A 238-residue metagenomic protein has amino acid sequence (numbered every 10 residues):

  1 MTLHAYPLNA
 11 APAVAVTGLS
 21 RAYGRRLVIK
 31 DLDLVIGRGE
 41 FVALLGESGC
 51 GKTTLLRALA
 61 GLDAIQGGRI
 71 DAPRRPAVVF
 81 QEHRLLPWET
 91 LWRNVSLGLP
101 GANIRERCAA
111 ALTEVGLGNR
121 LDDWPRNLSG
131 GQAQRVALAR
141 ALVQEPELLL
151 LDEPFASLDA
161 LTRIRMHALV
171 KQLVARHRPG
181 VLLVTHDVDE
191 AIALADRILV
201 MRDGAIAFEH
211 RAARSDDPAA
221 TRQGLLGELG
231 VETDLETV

Functional and structural regions predicted by a protein language model:
L45-E47: The feature captures the beta-strand-to-loop junction immediately N-terminal to the Walker
A60: Helix-to-loop junction immediately C-terminal to a conserved catalytic motif
W124-L128, Q132: Conserved ABC ATPase signature
L138: Hydrophobic anchor residue at the start of the ABC signature
V143-E147: A short, proline-enriched helix->beta-strand linker immediately N-terminal to the Walker B motif in ABC-type P-loop
G204-G227: Conserved beta-strand-loop-alpha-helix hinge in the C-terminal portion of ABC ATPase nucleotide-binding domains
